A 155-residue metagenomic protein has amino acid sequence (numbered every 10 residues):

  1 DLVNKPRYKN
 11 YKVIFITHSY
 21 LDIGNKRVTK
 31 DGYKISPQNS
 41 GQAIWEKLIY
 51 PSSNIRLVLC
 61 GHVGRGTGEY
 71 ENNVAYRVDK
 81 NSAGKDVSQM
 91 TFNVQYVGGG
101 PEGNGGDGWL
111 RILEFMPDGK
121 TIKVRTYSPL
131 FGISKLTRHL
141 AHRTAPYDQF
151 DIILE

Functional and structural regions predicted by a protein language model:
D1-L2, G41-E46, E69-R77: Alpha-helical scaffolding within the catalytic cores of extracellular/periplasmic polymer-degrading hydrolases
N4-R56: Active-site-proximal segments of metal-dependent phosphoesterases and phosphodiesterases across multiple
H18-Y20, G61-V63, N93-Q95: Active-site metal-binding loops of divalent metal-dependent hydrolases
N25, C60, G106-G108: Small-side-chain structural scaffolding
I55-G66: Metal-dependent active-site segment of extracytoplasmic phospho-/sulfohydrolases and closely related
G66-E155: Binuclear metal-dependent phosphoesterase catalytic core
